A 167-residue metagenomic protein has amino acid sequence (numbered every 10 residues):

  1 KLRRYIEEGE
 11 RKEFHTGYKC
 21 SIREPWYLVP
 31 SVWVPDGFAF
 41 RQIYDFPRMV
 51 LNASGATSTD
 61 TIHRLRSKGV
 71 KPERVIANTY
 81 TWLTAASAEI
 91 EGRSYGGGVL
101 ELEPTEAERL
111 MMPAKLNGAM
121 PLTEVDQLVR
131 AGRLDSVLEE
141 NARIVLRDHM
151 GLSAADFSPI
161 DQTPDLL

Functional and structural regions predicted by a protein language model:
K1-Q127, A131, V137, I144-V145: Polybasic, glycine- and aromatic-enriched phosphate-binding surface used to engage nucleic acids
V129-L167: In a subset of proteins, long, contiguous C-terminal domains/tails are tracked
